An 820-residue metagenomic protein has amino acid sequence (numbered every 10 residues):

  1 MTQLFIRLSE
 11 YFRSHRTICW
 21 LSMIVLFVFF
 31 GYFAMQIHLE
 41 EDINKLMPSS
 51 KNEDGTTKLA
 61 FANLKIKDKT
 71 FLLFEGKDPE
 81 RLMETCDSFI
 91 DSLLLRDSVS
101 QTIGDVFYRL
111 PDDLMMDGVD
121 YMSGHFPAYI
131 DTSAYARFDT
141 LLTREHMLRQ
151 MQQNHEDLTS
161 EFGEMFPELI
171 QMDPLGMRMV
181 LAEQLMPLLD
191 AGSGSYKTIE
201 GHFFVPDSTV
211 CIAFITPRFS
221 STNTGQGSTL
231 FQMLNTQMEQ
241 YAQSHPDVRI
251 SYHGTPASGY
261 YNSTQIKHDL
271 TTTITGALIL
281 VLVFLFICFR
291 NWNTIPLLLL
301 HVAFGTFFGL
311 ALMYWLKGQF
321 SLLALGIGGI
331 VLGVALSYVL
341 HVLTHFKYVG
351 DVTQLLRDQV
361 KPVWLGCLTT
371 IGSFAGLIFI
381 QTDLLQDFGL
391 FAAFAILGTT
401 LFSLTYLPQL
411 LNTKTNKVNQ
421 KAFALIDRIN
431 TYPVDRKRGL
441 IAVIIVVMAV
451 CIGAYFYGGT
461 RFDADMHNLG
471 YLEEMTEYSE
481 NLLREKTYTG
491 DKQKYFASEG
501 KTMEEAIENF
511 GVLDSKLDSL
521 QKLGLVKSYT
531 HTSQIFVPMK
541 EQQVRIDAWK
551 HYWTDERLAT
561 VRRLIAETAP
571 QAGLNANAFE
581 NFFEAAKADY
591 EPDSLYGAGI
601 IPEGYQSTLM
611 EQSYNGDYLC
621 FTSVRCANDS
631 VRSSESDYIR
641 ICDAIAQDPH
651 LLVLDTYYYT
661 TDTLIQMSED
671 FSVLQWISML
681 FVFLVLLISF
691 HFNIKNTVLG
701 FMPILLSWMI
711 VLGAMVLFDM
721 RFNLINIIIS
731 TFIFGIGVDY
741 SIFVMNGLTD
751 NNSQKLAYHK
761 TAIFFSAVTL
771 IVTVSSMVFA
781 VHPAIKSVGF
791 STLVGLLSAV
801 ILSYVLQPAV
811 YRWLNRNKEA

Functional and structural regions predicted by a protein language model:
M1-E41, P408-Q409, T413-D465: Signature of alpha-helical transmembrane segments and their immediate interfacial
F33-K77, D190-H202, V434-I441, G458-K501 (+2 more regions): Solvent-exposed, non-transmembrane loop/terminal regulatory segments of multi-pass membrane proteins
D87, D91-C211, G524-G604: Alpha-helical transmembrane helix bundles of large polytopic membrane transport and channel proteins
E164-W292, E584-V682: Extracytoplasmic
I295-H341, N696-F743, S775-S776, V805-L806: Hydrophobic transmembrane alpha-helices and their membrane-interface caps in long multi-pass transport proteins
L299, Y348-I380, D750-V781, V794 (+2 more regions): Pore- and gate-forming transmembrane helices of large, multi-pass membrane proteins
H301-N416, F779: Hydrophobic alpha-helical segments
I441, I445-I565: Juxtamembrane segments of multi-pass membrane proteins
